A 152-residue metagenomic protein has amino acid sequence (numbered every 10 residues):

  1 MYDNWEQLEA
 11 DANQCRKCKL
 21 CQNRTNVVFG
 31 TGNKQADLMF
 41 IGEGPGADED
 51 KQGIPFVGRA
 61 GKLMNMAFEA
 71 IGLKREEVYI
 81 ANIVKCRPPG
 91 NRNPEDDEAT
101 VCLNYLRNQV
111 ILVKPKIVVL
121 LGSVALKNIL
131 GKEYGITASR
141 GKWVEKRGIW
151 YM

Functional and structural regions predicted by a protein language model:
M1-M152: A polyanion-binding, active-site-adjacent surface
